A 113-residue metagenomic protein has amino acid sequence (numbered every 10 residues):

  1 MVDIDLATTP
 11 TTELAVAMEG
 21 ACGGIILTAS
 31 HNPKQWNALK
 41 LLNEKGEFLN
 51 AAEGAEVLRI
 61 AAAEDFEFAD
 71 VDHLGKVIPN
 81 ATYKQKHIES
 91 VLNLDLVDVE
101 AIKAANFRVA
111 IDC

Functional and structural regions predicted by a protein language model:
M1-W36: N-terminal small/polar loop signature for handling phosphorylated ligands or for N-terminal nucleophile
N37-C113: Gly/Ser/Thr-enriched, mixed-charge loops and adjacent short helices that form phosphate/oxyanion-binding elements
